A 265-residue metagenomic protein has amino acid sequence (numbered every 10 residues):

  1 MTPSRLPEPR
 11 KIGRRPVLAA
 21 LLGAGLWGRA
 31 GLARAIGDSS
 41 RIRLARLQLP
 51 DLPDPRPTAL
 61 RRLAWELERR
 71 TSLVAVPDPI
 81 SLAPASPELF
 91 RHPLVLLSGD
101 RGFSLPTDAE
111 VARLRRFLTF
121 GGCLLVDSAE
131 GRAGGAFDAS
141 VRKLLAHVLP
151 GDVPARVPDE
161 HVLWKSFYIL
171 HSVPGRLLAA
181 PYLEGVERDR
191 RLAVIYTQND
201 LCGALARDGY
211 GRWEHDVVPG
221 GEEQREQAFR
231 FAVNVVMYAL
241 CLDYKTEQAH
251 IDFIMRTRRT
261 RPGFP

Functional and structural regions predicted by a protein language model:
P3-G25: N-terminal secretory signal peptides and thylakoid transit peptides that target proteins across membranes
R29-L94, R101, L201-C202, G209 (+1 more regions): Aromatic-Pro/Gly-enriched surface loop or interdomain linker that acts as a lid/target-recognition segment
L47-P50, L97-D100, D127-E130, P158-D159 (+1 more regions): Active-site-proximal beta-strand/loop segments in catalytic clefts of secreted hydrolases
P57-A64, V111, R115, D138 (+2 more regions): Extracytoplasmic/secreted envelope proteins and their assembly/folding machinery, especially bacterial periplasmic
P79-P84, T107-R113, A179-P181: Alpha-helical scaffolding within the catalytic cores of extracellular/periplasmic polymer-degrading hydrolases
R91-G99, S166-V173: Charged, often glycine-rich, active-site loop that binds/positions anionic groups
L94-D138: Short alpha-beta junction capping motif
G131-F229, V233, R258-P262: An acidic, glycine-rich "communication" segment
